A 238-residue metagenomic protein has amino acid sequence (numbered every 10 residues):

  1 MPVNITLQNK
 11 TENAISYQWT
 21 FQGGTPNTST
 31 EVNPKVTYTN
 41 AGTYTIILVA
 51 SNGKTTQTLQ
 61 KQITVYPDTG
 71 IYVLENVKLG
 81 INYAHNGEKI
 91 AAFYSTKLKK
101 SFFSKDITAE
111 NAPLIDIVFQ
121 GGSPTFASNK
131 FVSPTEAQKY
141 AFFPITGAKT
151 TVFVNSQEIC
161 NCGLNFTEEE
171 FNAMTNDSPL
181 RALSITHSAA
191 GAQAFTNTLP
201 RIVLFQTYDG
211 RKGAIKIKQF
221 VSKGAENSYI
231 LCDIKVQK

Functional and structural regions predicted by a protein language model:
M1-G70: Extracellular/lumenal mature domains of secreted and surface-exposed proteins
S29, H187-S188, T196-T198: Short solvent-exposed loop/turn micro-motifs enriched in small/polar/acidic residues
K35-V36, A190-Q193: Beta-strand-rich interaction surfaces with strong enrichment in secreted/lumenal proteins
V49-S51, F205-Y208: A generic structural motif
Y66-G191: N-terminal "domain-start" segment
A192-Q206: Short coil-to-beta transition motif at edge beta-strands of beta-rich domains
K212-V221: Short beta-strand-centered aromatic/proline hotspots
V221-Q237: Short, solvent-exposed secondary-structure boundary/capping segments
